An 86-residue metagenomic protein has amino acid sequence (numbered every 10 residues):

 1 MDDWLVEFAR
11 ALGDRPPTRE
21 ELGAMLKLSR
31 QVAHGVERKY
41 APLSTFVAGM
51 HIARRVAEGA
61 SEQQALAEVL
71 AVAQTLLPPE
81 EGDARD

Functional and structural regions predicted by a protein language model:
D2-D3, R10, K27, Q64-D86: C-terminal binding/interaction regions
A11, R15, V32-G35, R55: Alpha-helix C-capping/helix-to-loop hinge sites
D14-L28: Acidic-glycine-rich active-site phosphate/pyrophosphate-binding loop
A24, Y40-S44, E68: An amphipathic alpha-helix/helix-turn recognition signal
S29-Y40, D86: A short glycine/serine-rich beta->alpha loop
E37-Y40, H51-Q63: Short helix-capping/linker segments at secondary-structure and domain boundaries
T45-H51: Acidic, metal-associated active-site segment
